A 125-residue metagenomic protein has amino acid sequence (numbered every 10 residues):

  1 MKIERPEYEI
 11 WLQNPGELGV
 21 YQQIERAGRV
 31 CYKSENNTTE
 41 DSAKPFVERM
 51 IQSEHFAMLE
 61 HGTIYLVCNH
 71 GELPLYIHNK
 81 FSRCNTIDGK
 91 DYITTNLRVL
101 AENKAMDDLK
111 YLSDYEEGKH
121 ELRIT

Functional and structural regions predicted by a protein language model:
M1-T125: Family-specific signature for flavin-dependent thymidylate synthase
